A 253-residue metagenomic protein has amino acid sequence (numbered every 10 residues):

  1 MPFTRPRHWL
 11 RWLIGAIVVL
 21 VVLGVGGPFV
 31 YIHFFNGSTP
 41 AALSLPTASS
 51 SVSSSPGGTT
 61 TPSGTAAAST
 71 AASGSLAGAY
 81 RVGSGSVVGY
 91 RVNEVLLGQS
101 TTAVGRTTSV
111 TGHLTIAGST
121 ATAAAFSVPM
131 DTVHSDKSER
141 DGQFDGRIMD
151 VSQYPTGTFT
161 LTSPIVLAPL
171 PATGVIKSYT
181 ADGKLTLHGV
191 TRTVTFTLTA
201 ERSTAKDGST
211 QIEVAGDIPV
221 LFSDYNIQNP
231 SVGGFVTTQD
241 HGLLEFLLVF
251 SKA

Functional and structural regions predicted by a protein language model:
P2-A253: Low-complexity, acidic/polar, glycine-enriched regions of mature
